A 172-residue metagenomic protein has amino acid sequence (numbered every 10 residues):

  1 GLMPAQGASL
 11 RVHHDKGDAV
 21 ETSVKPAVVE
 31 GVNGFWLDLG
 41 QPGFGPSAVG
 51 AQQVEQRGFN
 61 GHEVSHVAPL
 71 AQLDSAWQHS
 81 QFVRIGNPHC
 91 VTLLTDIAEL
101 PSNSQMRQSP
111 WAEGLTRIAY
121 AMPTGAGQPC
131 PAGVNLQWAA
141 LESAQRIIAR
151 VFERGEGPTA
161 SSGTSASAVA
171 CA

Functional and structural regions predicted by a protein language model:
G1-S161, C171-A172: Active-site proximal loop and beta-alpha junction motif in alpha/beta enzyme cores
